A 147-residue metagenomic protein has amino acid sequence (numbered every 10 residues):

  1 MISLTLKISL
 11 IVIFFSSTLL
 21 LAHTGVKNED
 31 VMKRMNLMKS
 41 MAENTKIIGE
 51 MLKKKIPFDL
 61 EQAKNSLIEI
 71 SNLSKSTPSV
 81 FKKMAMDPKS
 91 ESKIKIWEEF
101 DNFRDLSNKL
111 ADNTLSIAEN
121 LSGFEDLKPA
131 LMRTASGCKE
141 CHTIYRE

Functional and structural regions predicted by a protein language model:
M1-S9: Bacterial N-terminal signal peptides that target proteins for export
S9-T18: Bacterial N-terminal signal peptides
T24, N28-E147: Sequence context surrounding c-type heme c attachment/ligation sites in exported
